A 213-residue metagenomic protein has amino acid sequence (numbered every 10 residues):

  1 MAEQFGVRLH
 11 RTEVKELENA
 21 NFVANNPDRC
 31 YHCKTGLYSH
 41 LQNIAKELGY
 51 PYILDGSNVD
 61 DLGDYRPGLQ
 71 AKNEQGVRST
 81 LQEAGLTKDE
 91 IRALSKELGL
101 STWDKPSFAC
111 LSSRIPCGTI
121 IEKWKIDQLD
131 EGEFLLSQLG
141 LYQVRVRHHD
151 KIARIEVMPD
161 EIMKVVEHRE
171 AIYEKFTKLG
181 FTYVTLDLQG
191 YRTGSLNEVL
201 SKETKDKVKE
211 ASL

Functional and structural regions predicted by a protein language model:
M1-E97, Q138, A153, A171-F181 (+2 more regions): ATP-dependent adenylation/nucleotidyltransferase module used to activate substrates
T12, D55, K105, V146 (+1 more regions): Residue-level detector of family-conserved "landmark" positions at structurally sensitive sites
E16, V59-D60, A109, D150 (+1 more regions): Conserved beta-strand edge residues that scaffold enzyme active sites
L17, P116-G118, D160: A short, flexible beta-alpha/helix-coil linker loop
N25, R29, I121-W124, M163-E167: Alpha-helix N-cap and loop-to-helix initiation/capping positions
K34, A84, K125, K164-V165: Charged, low-complexity surface patches
Q82, L86-K88, R92-L136, G140-V144: Mid-to-C-terminal catalytic subdomains of enzymes that bind/position adenosyl phosphate moieties or nucleic-acid
E131-L213: Peripheral terminal appendages
